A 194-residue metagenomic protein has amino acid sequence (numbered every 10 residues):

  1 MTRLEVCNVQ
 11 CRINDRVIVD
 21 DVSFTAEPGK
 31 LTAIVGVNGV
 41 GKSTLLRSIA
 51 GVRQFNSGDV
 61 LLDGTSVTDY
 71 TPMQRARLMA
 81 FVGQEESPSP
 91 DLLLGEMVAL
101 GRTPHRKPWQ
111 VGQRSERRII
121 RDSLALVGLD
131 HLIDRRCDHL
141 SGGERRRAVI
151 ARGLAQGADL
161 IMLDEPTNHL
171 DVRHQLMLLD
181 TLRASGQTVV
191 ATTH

Functional and structural regions predicted by a protein language model:
L4-V6, I18-D21: Conserved structural motif at the start of ABC-family nucleotide-binding domains
V35-V37: The feature captures the beta-strand-to-loop junction immediately N-terminal to the Walker
A50: Helix-to-loop junction immediately C-terminal to a conserved catalytic motif
G58-S66: Conserved ABC transporter NBD signature motif
A99, R114-L132: Conserved ABC ATPase "signature" region
Q110-V111, R136-L140, E144: Conserved ABC ATPase signature
I161-E165, L170: Catalytic Walker B motif of ABC-type/P-loop ATPase nucleotide-binding domains
